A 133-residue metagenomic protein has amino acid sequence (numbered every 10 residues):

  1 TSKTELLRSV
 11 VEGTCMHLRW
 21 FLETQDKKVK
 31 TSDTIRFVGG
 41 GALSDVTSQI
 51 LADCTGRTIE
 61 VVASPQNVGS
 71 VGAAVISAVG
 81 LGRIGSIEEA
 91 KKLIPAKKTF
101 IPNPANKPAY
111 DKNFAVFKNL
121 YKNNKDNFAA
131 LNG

Functional and structural regions predicted by a protein language model:
T1-G133: Glycine/Thr-rich phosphate-binding loops that ligate phosphate moieties of nucleotide and other phosphorylated ligands
